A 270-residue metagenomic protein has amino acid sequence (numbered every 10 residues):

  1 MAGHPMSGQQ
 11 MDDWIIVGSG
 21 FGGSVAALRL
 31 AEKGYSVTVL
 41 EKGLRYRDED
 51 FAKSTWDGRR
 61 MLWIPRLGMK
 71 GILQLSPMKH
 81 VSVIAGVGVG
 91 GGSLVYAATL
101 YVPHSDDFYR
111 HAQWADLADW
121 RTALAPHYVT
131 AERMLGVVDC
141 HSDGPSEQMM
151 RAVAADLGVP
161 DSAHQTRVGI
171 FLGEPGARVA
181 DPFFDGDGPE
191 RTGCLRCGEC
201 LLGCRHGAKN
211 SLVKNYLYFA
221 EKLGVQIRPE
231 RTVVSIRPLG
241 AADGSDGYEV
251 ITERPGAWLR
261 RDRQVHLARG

Functional and structural regions predicted by a protein language model:
G3-D116, R121-T122, S245, T252: N-terminal glycine-rich phosphate/pyrophosphate-binding loop and immediately adjacent elements
W14-V17, L40, L124, V233 (+1 more regions): Short hydrophobic core segments
S24, Y46-D48, P103, F171-G173 (+2 more regions): Flexible loop/turn segments at secondary-structure boundaries
G34-T38, L44-Y46, D50, P103-H104 (+5 more regions): A generic secondary-structure signal for well-formed alpha-helical elements
L40, G207, R228-I236, I251-E253 (+1 more regions): Generic beta-strand/beta-sheet core signal
W114-L223, R228-V233: Conserved redox-cofactor binding core of oxidoreductases
S235-V265: Conserved beta-strand-loop-beta-strand element in the redox core of flavoprotein oxidoreductases
